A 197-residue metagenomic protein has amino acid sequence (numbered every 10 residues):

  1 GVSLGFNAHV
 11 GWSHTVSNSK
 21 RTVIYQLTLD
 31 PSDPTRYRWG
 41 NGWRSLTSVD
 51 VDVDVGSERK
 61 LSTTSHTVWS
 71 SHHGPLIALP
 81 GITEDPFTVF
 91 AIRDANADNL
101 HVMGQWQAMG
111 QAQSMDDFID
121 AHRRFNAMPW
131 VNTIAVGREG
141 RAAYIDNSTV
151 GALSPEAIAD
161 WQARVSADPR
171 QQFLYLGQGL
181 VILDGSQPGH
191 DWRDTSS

Functional and structural regions predicted by a protein language model:
G1-S197: Mature extracytoplasmic enzyme cores
